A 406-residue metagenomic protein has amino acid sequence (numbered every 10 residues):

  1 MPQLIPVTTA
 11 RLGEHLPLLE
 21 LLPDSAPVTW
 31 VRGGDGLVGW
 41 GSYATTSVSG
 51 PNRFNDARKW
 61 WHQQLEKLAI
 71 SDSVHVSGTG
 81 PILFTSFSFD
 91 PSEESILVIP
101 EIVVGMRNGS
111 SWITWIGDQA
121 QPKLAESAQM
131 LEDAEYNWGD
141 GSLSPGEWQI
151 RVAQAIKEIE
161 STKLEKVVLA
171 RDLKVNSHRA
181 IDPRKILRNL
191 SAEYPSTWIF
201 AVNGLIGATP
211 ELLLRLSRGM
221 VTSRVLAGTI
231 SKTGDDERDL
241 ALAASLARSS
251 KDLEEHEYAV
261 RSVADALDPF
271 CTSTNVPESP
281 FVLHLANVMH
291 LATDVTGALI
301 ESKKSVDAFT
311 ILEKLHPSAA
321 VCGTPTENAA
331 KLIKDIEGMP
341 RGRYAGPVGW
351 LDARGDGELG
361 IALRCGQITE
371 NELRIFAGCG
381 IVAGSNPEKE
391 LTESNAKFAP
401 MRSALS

Functional and structural regions predicted by a protein language model:
M1-E14, E20, P27, R32-A57 (+6 more regions): Contiguous alpha-helical scaffold segments within structured protein domains that host functional hotspots
S25-R32, I82-F84, E165-V167, P195-A201: A short, Trp-centered hydrophobic/proline-enriched beta-strand micro-motif
R32, E165-A170, F200-G204, S279 (+2 more regions): Short coil/turn segments at secondary-structure boundaries
G39-S47, E94-I102, S111, R171-Y258 (+2 more regions): An anion-binding catalytic pocket shared by soluble metabolic enzymes
W60-N176, C271-T272, S403-S406: Non-catalytic accessory segments adjacent to catalytic cores
T85, V104, T162, L214 (+4 more regions): A residue-level signal for conserved active-site and pocket-lining positions in enzyme catalytic cores
S88, V202-G204, V348-D352: Short, solvent-exposed loop/turn elements at beta->coil junctions and helix N-caps that rim active or binding pockets
D294-S406: Conserved hydrophobic core element of enzyme catalytic domains
